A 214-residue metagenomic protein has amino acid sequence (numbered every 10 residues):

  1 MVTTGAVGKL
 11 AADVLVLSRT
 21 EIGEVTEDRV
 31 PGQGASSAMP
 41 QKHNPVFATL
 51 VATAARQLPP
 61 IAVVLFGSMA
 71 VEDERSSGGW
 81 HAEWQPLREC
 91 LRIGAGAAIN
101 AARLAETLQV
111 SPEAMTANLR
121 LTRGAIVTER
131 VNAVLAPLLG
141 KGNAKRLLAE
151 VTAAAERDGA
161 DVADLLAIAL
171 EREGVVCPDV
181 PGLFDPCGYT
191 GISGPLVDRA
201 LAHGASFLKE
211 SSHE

Functional and structural regions predicted by a protein language model:
M1-P59: Acidic, glycine-rich loop-and-beta core segments that form the ion-binding/anion-interacting portion of active sites
S37-E214: Glycine-rich cofactor/substrate-binding loops
